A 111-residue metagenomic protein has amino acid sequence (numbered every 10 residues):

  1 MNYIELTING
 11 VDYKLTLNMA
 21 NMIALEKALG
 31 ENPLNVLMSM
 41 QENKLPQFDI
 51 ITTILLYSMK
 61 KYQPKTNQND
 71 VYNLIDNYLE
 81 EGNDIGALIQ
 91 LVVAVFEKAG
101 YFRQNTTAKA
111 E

Functional and structural regions predicted by a protein language model:
M1-N9, K27, E31-L45, Q63-E111: Charged interaction scaffolds used for protein-protein
Y13-L15: Short, isolated positions in well-ordered beta-strands
L17-I23, K27: N-terminal first-folded block
T53-Y57, K61, A94: Short, residue-level hotspots on alpha-helical faces of the histone-fold and other alpha-helical interaction modules
